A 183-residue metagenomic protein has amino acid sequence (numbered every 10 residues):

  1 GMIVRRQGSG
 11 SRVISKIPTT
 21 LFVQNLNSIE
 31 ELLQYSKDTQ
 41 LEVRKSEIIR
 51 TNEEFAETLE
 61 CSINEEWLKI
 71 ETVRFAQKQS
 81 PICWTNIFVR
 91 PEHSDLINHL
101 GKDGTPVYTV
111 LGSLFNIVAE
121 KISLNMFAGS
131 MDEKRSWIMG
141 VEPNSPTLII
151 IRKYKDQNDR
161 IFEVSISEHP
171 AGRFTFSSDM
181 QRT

Functional and structural regions predicted by a protein language model:
G1-E66, D95-E120, T175-T183: HTH-adjacent hinge/linker in prokaryotic transcriptional regulators
S9-S11, T85, I161, S165: A general secondary-structure boundary signal
R12, K69, F88, I149: Conserved beta-strand segments that form the floor/walls of ligand-binding pockets within enzyme and binding domains
L41, K69-I70, P81-I87, S167-H169: A short glycine-rich, His/Asp/Glu-containing loop-to-beta-strand
R50, F75, F88-P91: Short, catalytically relevant binding-site loops at active-site mouths
E60-N64, Q79-S80, R90-H93, I97-G101 (+1 more regions): C-terminal regulatory/effector modules of DNA-binding transcriptional regulators
V73-R74, Y154: Hydrophobic beta-strand positions
